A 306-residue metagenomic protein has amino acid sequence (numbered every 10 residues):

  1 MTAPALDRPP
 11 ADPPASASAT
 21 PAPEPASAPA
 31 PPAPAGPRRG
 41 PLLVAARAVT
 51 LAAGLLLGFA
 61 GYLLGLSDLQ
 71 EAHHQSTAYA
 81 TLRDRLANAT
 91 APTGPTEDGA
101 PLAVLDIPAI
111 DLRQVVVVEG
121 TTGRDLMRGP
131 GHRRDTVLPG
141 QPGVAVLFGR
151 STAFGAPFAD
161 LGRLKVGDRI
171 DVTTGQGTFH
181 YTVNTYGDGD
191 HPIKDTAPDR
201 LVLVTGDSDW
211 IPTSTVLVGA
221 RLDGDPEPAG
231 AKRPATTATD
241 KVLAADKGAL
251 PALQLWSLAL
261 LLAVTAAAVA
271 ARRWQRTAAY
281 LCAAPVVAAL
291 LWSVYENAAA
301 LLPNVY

Functional and structural regions predicted by a protein language model:
M1-A33: Acidic/Ser-Thr/Pro-Gly-rich, low-complexity N-terminal segments of Actinobacterial cell-envelope proteins
T2, D7, A35-L253, E296-Y306: Solvent-exposed, non-transmembrane regions of membrane-associated and secreted proteins
A11, A52-L55, P285-A288: Short linear sequence motifs
A28-A45, A266-A271: Cytosolic-side transmembrane helix boundary signature
W256: Short acidic-aromatic active-site loops that bind/stabilize oxyanions
A259, A263-Y306: Alpha-helical transmembrane segments forming the membrane-embedded cores of inner-membrane proteins across
